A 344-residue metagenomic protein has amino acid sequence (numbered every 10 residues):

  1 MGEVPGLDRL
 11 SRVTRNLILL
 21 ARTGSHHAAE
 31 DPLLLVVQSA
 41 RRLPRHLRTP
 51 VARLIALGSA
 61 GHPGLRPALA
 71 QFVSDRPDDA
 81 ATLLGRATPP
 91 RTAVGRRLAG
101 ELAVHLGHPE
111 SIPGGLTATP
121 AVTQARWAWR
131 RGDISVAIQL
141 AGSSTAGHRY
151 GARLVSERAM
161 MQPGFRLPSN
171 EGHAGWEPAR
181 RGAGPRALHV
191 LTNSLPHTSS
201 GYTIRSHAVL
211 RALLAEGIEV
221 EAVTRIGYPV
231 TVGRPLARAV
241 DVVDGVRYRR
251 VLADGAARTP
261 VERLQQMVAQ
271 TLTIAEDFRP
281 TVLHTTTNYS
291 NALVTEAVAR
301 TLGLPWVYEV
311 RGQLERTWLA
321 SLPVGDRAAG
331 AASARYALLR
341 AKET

Functional and structural regions predicted by a protein language model:
M1-G64, L154-V242, V246: N-terminal subdomain of nucleotide-sugar transferases
H46-G172: Alpha-helical protein-protein interaction scaffolds
A99, T271, T295, E343: Aromatic/hydrophobic pocket-lining residues that form π-stacking "cages" and hydrophobic walls in ligand
V243-L272, D326-A331: A short, charged, and often flexible helix/loop element on the N-terminal side of the glycosyltransferase catalytic
T271-N291: Short N-terminal targeting/anchoring amphipathic segment
E309-L338: Acceptor-binding helix/loop patch of EC 2.4 sugar-transfer enzymes, predominantly nucleotide-sugar-dependent
